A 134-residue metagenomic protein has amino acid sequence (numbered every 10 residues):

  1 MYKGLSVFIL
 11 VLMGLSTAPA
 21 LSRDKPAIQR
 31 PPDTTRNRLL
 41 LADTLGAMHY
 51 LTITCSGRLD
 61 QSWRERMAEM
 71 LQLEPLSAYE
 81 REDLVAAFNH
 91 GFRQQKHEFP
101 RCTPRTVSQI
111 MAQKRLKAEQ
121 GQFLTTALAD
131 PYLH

Functional and structural regions predicted by a protein language model:
M1, A20-L21: Proline/serine/threonine-rich low-complexity "mucin-like" segments in extracytoplasmic/periplasmic regions that act as
M1-F8: Bacterial N-terminal signal peptides that target proteins for export
L15-P19: N-terminal signal peptide c-region/cleavage motif recognized by signal peptidases
L21-M70, A129-H134: N-terminal secretory signal peptides
D60-H134: Compact alpha-helical subdomains of small soluble proteins
